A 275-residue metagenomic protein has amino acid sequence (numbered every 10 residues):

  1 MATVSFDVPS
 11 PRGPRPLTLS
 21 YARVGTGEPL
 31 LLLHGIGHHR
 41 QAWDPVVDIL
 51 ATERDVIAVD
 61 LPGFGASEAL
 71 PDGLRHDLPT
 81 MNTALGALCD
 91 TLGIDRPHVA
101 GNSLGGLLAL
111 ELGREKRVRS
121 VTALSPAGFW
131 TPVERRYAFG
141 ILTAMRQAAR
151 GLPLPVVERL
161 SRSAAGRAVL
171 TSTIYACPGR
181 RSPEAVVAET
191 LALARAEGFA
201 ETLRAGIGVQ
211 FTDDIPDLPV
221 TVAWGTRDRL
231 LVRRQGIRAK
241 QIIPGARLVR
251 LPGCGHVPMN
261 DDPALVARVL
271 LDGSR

Functional and structural regions predicted by a protein language model:
L17-E68: Conserved HGGG/HGGXW glycine-rich cap/lid loop of the alpha/beta-hydrolase fold
P79-P97: Conserved acidic catalytic loop of the alpha/beta-hydrolase fold
G101, G105, A109: Gly/Ala-rich beta-loop-alpha elbow adjacent to hydrolase catalytic centers
V118-P153: Flexible "cap/lid" loop of the alpha/beta hydrolase fold
V156-D214: Conserved alpha/beta-hydrolase catalytic His-Asp/Glu region
P216, V222-W224: Short beta-strand/loop motif that positions the catalytic acidic residue of the alpha/beta-hydrolase fold
R227-L231: Acidic catalytic loop of the alpha/beta-hydrolase fold
C254-A267: Catalytic histidine-centered segment of alpha/beta-hydrolase-like enzymes
